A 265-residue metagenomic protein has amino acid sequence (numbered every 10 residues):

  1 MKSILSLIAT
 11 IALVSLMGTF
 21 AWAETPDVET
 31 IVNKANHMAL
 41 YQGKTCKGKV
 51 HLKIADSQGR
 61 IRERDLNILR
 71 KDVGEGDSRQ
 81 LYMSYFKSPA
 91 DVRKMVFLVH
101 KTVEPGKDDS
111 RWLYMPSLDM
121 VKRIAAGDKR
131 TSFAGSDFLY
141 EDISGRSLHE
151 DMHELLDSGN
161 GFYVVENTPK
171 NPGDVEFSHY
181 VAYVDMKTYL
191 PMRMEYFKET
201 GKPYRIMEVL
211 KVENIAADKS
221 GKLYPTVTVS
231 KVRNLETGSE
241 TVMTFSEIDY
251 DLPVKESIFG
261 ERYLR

Functional and structural regions predicted by a protein language model:
M1-S6: Positively charged n-region of N-terminal signal peptides that target proteins for export
I8-G18: Bacterial N-terminal signal peptides
T19-E24: Sec/Tat signal peptide C-region and signal peptidase I cleavage site
P26-S117: N-terminal mature ectodomain segment of secretory-pathway/periplasmic proteins
G43, H149, H153-S158: Long, terminal "pre-/pro-" and other extracytoplasmic accessory regions that lie outside the mature folded/catalytic
L69-G74, T102, L156, D185 (+1 more regions): Short beta-strand micro-motifs enriched in acidic
K87, S110-Y114, M120-L148, S158-G260: Gly/Pro-enriched, hydrophobic low-complexity segments that function as extracytoplasmic propeptides/linkers
L264-R265: Short, solvent-exposed mixed-charge patches
